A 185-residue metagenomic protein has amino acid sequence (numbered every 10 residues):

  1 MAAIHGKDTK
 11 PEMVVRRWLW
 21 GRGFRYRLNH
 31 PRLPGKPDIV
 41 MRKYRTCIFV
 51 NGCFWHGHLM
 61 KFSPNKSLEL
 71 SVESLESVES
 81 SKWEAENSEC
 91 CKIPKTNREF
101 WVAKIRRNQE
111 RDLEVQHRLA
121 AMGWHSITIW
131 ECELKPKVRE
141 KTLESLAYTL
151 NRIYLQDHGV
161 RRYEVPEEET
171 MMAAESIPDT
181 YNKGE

Functional and structural regions predicted by a protein language model:
M1-S71, E76, S81-T128, C132-E185: Nucleic-acid endo/exonuclease domains
